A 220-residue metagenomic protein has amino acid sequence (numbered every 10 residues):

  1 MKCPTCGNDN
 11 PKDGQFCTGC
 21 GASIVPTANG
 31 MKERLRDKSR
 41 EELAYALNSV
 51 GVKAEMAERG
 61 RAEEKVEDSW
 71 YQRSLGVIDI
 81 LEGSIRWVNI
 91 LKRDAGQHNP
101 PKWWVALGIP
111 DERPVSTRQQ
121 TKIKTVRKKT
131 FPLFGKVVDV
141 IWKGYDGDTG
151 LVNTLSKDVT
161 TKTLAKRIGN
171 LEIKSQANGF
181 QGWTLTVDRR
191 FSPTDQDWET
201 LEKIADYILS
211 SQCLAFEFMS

Functional and structural regions predicted by a protein language model:
M1-N29: Cys/His-rich metal-coordination motifs, chiefly Zn-binding "fingers/knuckles"
N8-N10, N29, N48, N89 (+4 more regions): Detector for Asparagine
A28, K32, R36, R190 (+1 more regions): Intrinsic-disorder-associated interaction segments
R34-A95: Short N-terminal edge-element motif at the start of the domain
M56-Q72, A95-K102, G108-S220: Charged, low-complexity intrinsically disordered regions
